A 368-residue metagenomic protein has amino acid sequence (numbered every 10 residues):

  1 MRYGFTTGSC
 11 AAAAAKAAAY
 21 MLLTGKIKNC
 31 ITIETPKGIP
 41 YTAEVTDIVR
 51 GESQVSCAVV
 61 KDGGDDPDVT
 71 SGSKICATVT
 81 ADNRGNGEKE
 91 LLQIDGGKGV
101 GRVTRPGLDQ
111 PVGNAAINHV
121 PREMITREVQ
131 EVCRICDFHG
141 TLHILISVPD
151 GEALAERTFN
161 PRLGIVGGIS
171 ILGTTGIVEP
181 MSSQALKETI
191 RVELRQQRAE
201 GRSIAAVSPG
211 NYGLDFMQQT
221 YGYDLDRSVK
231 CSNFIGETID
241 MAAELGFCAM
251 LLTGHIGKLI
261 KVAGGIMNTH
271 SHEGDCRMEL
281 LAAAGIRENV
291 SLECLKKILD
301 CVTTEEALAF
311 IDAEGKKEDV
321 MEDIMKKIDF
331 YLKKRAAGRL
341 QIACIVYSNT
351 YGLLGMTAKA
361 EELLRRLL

Functional and structural regions predicted by a protein language model:
M1-R157, P161-L163: Generic N-terminal targeting/processing segments that precede catalytic cores or assembly contacts
R2, G8, L163-I169, T174-Y351: A structural signal for small-residue-enriched, beta-sheet-centric alpha/beta enzyme cores and oligomeric scaffold folds
R50-S53, C76-T78, V112-A115, R162-G167 (+4 more regions): Short, low-complexity, polar/charged sequence segments that are solvent-exposed and flexible
G72-K74, T220-Y223, T357-L363: Surface-exposed flexible segments
R105, A155, F216, K261-A263 (+1 more regions): Generic domain-boundary/flexible-linker signal
Q341-L368: Short, amphipathic C-terminal "tail helix"
